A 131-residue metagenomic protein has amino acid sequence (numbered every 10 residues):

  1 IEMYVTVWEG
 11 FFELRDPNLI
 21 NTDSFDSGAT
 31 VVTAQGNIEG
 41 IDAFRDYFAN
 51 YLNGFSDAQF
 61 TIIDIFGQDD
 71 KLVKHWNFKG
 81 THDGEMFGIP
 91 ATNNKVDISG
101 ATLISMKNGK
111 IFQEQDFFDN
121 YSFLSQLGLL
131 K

Functional and structural regions predicted by a protein language model:
I1-K131: C-terminal and inter-domain tail/linker signature
